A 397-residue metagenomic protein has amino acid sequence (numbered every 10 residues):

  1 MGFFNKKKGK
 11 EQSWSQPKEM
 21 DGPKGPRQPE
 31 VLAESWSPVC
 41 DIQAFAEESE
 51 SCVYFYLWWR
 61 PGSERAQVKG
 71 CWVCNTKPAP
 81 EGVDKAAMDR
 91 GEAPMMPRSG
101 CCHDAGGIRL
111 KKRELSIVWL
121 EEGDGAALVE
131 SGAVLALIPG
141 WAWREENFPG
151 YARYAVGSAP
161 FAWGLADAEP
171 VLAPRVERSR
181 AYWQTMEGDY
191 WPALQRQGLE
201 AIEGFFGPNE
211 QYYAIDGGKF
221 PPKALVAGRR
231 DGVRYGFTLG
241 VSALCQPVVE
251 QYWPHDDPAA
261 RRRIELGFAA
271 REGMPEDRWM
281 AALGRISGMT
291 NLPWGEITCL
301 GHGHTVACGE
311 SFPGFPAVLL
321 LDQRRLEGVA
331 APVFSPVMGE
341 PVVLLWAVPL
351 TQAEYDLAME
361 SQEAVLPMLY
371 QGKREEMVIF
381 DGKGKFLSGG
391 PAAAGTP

Functional and structural regions predicted by a protein language model:
M1-P397: Short linear motifs embedded in intrinsically disordered, proline/glycine-rich low-complexity segments
